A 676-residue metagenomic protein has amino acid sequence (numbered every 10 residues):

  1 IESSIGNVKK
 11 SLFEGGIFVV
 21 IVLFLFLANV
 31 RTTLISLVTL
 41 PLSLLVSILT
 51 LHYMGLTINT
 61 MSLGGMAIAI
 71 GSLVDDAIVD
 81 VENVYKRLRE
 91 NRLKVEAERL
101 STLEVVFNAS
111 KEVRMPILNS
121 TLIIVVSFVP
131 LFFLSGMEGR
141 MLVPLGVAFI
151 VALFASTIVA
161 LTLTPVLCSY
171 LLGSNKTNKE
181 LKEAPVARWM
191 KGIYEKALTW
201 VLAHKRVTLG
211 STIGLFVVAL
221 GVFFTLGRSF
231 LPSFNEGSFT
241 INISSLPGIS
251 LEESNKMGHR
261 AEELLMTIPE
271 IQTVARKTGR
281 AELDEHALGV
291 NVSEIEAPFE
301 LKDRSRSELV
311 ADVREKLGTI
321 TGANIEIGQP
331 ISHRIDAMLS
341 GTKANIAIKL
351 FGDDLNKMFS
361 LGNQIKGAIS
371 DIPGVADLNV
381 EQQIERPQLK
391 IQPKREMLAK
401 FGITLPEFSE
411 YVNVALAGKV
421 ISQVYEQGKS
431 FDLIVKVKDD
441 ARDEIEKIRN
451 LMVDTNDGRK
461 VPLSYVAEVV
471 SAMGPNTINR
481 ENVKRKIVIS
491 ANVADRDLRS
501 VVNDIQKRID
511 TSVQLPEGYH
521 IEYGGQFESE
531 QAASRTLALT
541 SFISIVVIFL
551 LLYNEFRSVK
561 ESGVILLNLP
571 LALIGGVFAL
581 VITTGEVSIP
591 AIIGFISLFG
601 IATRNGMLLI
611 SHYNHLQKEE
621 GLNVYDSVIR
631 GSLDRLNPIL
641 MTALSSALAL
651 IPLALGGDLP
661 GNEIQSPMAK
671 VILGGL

Functional and structural regions predicted by a protein language model:
I1-G15, F24, E96-L100, E326 (+3 more regions): Extracytoplasmic/periplasmic membrane-proximal domains and adjacent transmembrane bundles of envelope biogenesis
I5, V81, R87-N119, K191 (+2 more regions): Helix-loop junctions and hydrophobic alpha-helical segments within the transmembrane domains of large membrane
I17-K86, F133, V151, A155 (+4 more regions): Hydrophobic transmembrane alpha-helices and their membrane-interface caps in long multi-pass transport proteins
H52, A109-K111, N119-N178: Hydrophobic alpha-helical segments
H52, L56-T57, F132-M141, I213-I249 (+3 more regions): Transmembrane helices with small-residue packing motifs
K86-F107, M137, V143, T162-F216 (+4 more regions): Interfacial helix-loop-helix hairpins and adjacent transmembrane helices of multi-pass alpha-helical membrane proteins
K111-V113, L181-P232, Q272, T319 (+3 more regions): Signature of alpha-helical transmembrane segments and their immediate interfacial
E252-T342, G367, E396-G418, Y425: Solvent-exposed, membrane-proximal periplasmic/extracellular interface segments of envelope transport and secretion
